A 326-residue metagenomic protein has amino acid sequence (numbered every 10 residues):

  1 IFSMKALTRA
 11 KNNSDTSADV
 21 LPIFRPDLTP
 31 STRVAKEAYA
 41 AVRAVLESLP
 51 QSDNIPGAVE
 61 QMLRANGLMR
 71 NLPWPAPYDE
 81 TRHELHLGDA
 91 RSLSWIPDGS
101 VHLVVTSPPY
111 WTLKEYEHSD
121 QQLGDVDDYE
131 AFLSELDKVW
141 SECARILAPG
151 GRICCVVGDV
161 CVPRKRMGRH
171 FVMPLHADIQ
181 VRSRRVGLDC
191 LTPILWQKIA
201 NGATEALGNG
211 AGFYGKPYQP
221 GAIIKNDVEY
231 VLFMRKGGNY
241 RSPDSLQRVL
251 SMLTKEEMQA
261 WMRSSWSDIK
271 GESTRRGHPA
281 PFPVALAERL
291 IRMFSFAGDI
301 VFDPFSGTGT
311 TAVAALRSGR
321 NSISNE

Functional and structural regions predicted by a protein language model:
F2-N325: Core catalytic lobe of class I
